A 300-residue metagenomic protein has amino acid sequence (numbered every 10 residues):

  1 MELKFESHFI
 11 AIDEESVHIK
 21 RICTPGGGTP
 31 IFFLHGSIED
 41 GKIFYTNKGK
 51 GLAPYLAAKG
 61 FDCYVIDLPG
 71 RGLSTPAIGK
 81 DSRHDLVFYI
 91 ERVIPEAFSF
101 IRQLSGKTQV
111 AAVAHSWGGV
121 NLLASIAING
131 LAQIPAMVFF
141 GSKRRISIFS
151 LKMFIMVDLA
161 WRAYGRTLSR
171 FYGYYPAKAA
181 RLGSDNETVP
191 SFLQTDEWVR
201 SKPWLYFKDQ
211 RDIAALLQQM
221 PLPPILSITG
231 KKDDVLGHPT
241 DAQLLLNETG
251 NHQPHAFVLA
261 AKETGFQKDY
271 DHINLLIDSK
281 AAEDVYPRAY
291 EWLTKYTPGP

Functional and structural regions predicted by a protein language model:
M1-T24: N-terminal cap/lid segment of alpha/beta-hydrolase-fold proteins
P25-L73, A77: Short, surface-exposed "cap/lid" segments of acyl-processing enzymes
R83-Q103: Alpha/beta-hydrolase active-site loop
Q103, K107, V113, W117-K208: Alpha/beta-hydrolase-fold enzymes
S227-T229: Short beta-strand/loop motif that positions the catalytic acidic residue of the alpha/beta-hydrolase fold
K231-D234, I273: Acidic beta-to-alpha connecting loop that harbors the catalytic carboxylate
D234-D241: Conserved alpha/beta-hydrolase "acid-adjacent" motif
Q253-P300: Catalytic active-site module of serine/aspartate enzymes centered on a nucleophile-bearing elbow/loop
